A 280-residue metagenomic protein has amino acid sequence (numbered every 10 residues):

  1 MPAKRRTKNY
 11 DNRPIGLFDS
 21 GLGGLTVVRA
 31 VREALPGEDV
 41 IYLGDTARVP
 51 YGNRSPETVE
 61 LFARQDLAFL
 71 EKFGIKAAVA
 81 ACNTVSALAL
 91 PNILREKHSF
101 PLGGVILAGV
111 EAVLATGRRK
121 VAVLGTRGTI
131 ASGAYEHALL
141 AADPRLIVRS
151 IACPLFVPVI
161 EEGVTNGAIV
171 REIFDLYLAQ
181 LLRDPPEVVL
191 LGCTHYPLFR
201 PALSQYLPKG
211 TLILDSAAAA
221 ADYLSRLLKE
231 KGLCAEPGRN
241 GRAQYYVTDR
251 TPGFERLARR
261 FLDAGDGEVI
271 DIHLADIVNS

Functional and structural regions predicted by a protein language model:
P2-S280: Non-catalytic structural scaffold of enzyme domains
